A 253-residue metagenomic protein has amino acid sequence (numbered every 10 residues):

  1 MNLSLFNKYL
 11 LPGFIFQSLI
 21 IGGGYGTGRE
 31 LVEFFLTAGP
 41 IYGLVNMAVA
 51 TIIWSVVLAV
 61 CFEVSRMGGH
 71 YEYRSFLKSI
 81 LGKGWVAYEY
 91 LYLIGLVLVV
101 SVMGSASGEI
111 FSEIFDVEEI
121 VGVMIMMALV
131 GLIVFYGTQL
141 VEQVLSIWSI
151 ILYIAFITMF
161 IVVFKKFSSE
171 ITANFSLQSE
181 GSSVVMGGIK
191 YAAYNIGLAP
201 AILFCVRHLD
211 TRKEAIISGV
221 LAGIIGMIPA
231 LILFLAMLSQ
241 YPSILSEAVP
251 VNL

Functional and structural regions predicted by a protein language model:
N2-K8, T37-G43, R66-L96, E113-E119 (+1 more regions): Transmembrane-helix boundary/entry motifs in multi-pass membrane transporters
L5-K8, F34-V60, G223-I225, L231: Extracellular loop-to-transmembrane helix junctions
N7-G26, N46, L93-L96, V100 (+2 more regions): Hydrophobic, membrane-embedded alpha-helices of multi-pass small-molecule transporters
F16, A48-R74: Juxtamembrane transmembrane-helix boundary signature
F34-A48, F111-V121, Q143-S146, Q178-K190: Interfacial loop-to-helix junctions that mark the boundaries of transmembrane helices in multi-pass membrane
R74-K78, T138-V144, H208-S218: Membrane-interface helix-boundary motifs at transmembrane edges
S107-F111, V117-F164: Membrane-interface loop-to-helix entry segments
M237-L253: Membrane-interface interhelical connector segments
